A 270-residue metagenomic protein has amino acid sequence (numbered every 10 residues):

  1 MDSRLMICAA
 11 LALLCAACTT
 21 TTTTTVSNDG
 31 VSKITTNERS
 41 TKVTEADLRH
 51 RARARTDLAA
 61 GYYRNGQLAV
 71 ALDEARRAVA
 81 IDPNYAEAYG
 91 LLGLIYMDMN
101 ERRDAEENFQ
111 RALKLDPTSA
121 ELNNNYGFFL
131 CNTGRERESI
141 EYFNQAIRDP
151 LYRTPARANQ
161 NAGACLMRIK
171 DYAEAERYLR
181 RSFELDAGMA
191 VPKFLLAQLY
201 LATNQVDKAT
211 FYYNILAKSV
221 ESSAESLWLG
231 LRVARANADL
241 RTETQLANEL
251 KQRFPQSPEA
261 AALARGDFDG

Functional and structural regions predicted by a protein language model:
A16-R39, G270: Bacterial Sec signal peptide processing site at the extreme N-terminus
D47, I81, L115, D149-L151 (+3 more regions): Structural marker of alpha-solenoid helical repeat scaffolds
D47-I81, D98: Alpha-helical segment of the N-proximal tetratricopeptide repeat
R51, Y85, S119, R153-P155 (+3 more regions): Residue-level recognition of tetratricopeptide repeat
D57, L91, N125, N159-N161 (+2 more regions): Canonical tetratricopeptide repeat
